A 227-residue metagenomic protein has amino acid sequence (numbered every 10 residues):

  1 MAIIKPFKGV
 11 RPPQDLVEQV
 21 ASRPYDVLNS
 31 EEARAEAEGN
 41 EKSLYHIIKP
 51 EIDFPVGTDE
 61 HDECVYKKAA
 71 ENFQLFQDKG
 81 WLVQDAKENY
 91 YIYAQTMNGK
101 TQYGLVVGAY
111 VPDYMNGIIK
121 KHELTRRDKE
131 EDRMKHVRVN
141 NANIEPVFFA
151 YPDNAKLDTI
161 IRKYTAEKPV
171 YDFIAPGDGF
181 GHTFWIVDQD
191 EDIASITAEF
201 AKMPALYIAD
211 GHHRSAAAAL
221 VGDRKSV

Functional and structural regions predicted by a protein language model:
M1-S226: A cross-family signal for N-terminal binding/gating loops and helix N-caps that shape access to the active site
